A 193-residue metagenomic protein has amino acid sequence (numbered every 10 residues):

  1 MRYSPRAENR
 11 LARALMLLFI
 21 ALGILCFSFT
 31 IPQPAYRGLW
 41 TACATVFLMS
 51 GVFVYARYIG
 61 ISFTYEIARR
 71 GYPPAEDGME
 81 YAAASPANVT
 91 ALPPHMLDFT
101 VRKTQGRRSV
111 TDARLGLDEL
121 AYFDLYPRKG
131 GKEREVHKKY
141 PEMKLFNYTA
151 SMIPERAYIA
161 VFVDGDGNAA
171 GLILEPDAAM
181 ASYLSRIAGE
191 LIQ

Functional and structural regions predicted by a protein language model:
M1-I31: N-terminal membrane-targeting/pre-transmembrane regions
L22-L25, M49-F53: Alpha-helical transmembrane segments
Q33-L48: Hydrophobic alpha-helical transmembrane segments
S50-D112: Conserved beta-hairpin
T64, R114, G171-I173: Well-ordered beta-strand positions in beta-sheet-rich domains
R70-Y72, R102-T104, D118-L120, L125-R128 (+2 more regions): Generic structural motif
T100-M143: Phosphoinositide-binding peripheral membrane targeting modules
E133-Q193: A membrane-cytosol interface segment of integral membrane proteins
